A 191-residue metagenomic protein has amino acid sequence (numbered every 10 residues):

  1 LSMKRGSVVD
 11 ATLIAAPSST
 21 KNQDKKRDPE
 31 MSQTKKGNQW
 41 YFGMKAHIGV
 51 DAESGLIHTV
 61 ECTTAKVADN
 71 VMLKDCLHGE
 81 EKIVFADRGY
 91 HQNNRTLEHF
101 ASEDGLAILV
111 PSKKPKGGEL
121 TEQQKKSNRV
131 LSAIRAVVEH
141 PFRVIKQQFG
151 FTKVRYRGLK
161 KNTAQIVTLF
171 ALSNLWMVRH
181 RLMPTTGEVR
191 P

Functional and structural regions predicted by a protein language model:
L1-G105, K113, V167-S173, R181 (+1 more regions): Polybasic low-complexity intrinsically disordered regions
K82-I83, R88-A164, T186: Helix-centered, glycine/charged polyanion-binding patches within enzymatic domains that contact phosphate-containing
Q148, N174, V178: Change "in soluble alpha/beta enzymes" to "in soluble alpha/beta proteins
